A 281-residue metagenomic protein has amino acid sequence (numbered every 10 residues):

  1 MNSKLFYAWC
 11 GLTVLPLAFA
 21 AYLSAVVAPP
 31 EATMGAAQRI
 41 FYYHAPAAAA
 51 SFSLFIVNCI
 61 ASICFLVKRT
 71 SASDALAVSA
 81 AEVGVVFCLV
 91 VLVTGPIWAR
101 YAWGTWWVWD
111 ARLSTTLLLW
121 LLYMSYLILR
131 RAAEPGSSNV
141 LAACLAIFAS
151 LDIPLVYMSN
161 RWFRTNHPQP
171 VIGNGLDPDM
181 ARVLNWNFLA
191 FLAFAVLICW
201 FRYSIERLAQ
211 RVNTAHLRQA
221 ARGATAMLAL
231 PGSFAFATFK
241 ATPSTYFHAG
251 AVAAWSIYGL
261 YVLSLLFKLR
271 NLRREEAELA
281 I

Functional and structural regions predicted by a protein language model:
M1-G232, V262-L263: Polytopic transmembrane helical bundles with strong interfacial aromatic enrichment
P231-I281: Extended, charge-rich alpha-helical interface modules
